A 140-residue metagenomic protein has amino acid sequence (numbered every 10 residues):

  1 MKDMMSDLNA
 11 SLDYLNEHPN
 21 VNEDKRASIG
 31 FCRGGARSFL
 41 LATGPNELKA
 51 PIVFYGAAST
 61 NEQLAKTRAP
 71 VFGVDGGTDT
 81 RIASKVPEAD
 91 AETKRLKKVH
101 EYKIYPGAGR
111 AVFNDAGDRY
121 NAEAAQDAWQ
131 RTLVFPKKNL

Functional and structural regions predicted by a protein language model:
M1-P19: Alpha/beta-hydrolase active-site loop
N20-F31: Alpha/beta-hydrolase fold nucleophile elbow
G35-N46: Short glycine-enriched nucleophile-adjacent loop and the immediately C-terminal alpha-helix near the catalytic center
E47-A57: A conserved short beta-strand
G73-D75: Short beta-strand/loop motif that positions the catalytic acidic residue of the alpha/beta-hydrolase fold
T78-A83, R110: Acidic catalytic loop of the alpha/beta-hydrolase fold
A83-E92: Short alpha-helix in the alpha/beta-hydrolase fold that links the catalytic acid
K94-L140: C-terminal catalytic histidine-bearing segment of alpha/beta-hydrolase fold enzymes
